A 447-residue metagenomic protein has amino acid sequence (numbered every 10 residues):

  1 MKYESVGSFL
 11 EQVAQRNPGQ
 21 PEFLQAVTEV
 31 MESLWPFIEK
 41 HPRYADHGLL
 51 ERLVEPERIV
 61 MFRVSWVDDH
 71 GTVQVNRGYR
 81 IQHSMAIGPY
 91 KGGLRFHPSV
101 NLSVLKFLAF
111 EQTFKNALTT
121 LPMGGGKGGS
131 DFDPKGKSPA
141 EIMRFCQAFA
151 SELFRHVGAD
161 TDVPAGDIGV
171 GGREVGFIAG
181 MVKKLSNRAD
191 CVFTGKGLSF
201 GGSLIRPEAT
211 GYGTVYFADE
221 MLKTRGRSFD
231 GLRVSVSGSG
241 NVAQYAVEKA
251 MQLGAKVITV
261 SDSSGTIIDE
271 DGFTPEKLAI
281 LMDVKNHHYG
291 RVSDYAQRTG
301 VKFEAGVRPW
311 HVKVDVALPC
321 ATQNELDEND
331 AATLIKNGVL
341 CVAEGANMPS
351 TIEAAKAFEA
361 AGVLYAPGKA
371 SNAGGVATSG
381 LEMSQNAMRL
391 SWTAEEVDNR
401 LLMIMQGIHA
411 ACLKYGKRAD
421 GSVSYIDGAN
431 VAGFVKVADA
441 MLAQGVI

Functional and structural regions predicted by a protein language model:
M1-I205, K436-G445: N-terminal ligand-binding/catalytic initiation module
K2-A26, M221, I335-I447: Adenosine-phosphate binding glycine-rich loop
L34, L105-L108, I178, T214-L222 (+4 more regions): Buried hydrophobic packing segments
G71, D167-I168, S203-T210, S235-S239 (+2 more regions): Active-site nucleophile and cofactor-binding loops and adjacent substrate-binding regions of central metabolic enzymes
F107, T161-A165, A189-F193, V236 (+6 more regions): General beta-strand structural signal in soluble alpha/beta enzymes
E141, R173-G180, L204, Y245-K249 (+5 more regions): Short acidic, glycine/serine/threonine-rich loops at helix termini
G197, G202-K313: Glycine-rich phosphate/diphosphate-binding loop of Rossmann-like nucleotide-binding domains
G265-Y365, A370: Rossmann-like adenosine-cofactor binding region
